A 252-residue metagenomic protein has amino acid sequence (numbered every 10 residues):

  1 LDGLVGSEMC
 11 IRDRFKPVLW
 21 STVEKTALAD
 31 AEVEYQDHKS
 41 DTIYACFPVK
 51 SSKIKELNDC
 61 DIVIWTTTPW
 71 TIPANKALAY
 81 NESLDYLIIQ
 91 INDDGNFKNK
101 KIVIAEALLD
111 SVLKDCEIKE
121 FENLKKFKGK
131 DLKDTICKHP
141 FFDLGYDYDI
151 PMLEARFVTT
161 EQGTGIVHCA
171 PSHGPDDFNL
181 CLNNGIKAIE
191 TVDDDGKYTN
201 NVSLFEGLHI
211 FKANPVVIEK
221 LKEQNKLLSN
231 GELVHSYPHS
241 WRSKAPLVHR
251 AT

Functional and structural regions predicted by a protein language model:
L1-G6, I11: Single conserved hydrophobic/aromatic residue that forms the stacking wall/gate of nucleotide- or nucleobase-binding
S7, F47, A74-K76: Short, Φ-rich (hydrophobic/aromatic) sequence segments
C10, S21, S240: Short cysteine clusters
R14-P17, S236: Short metal-coordination and nucleic-acid-contact micro-motifs, chiefly zinc-binding Cys/His arrays
K16-W65, W70-I72: Active-site cores that bind ATP or allylic diphosphates and position pyrophosphate for catalysis
K53-I62, P69-T252: Non-cofactor substrate-recognition interfaces
